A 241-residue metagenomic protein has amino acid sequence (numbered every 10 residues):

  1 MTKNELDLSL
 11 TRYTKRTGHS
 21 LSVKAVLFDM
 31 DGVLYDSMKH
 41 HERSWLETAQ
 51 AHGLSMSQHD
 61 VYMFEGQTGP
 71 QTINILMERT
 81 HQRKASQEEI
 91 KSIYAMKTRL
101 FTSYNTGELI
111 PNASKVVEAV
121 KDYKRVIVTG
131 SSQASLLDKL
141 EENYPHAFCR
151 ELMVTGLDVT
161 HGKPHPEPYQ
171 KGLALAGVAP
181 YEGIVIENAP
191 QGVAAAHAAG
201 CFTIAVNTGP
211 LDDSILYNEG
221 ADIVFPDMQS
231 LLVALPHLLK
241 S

Functional and structural regions predicted by a protein language model:
M1-K24, E88, S114-K115, S132-S241: Asp-based, Mg2+/Mn2+-dependent phosphohydrolase catalytic module
K3-D60: Active-site neighborhood of HAD-like aspartate-dependent phosphohydrolases
V33, T129-S131: Conserved phosphate-coupling serine/threonine residues in phosphotransfer and NTP-handling enzymes
R43-H81, S103: Alpha-helical substrate-recognition element adjacent to the catalytic core
L54-M63, Q82-I93, A147-R150: Short, surface-exposed acidic
M77-K115, A174: Metal-dependent phosphoesterase signature
D122-K124, G200: Glycine-centered short loops/turns at secondary-structure junctions
